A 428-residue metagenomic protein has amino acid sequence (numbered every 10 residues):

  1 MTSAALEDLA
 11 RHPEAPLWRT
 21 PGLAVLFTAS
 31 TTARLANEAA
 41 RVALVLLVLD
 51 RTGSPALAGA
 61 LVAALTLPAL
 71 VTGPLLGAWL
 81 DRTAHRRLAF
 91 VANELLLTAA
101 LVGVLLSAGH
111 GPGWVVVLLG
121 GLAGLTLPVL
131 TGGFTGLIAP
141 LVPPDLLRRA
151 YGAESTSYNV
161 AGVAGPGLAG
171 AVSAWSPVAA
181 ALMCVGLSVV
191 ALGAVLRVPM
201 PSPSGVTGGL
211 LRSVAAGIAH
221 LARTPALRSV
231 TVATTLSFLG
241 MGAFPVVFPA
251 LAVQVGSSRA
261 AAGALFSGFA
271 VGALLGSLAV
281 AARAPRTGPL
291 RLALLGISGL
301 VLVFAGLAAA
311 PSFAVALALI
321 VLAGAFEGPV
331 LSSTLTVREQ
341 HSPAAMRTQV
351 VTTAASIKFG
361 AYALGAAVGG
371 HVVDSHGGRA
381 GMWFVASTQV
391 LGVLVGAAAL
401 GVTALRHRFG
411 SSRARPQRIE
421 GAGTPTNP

Functional and structural regions predicted by a protein language model:
M1-P428: Alpha-helical transmembrane-bundle signature of multi-pass membrane transport and export proteins
